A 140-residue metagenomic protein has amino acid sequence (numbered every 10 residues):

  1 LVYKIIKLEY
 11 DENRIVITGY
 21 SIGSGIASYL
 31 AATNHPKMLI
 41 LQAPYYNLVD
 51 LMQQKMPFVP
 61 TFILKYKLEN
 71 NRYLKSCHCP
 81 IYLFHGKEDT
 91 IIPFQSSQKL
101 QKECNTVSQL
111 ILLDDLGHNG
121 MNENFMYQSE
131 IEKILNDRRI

Functional and structural regions predicted by a protein language model:
L1-E9, R72: Alpha/beta-hydrolase active-site loop
Y10-S21: Alpha/beta-hydrolase fold nucleophile elbow
S24-C79, F125: Hydrolase active-site cap/lid region
N70, C79, P93-K102, Y127: Short alpha-helix in the alpha/beta-hydrolase fold that links the catalytic acid
S76-H78, Y82-D89: Short beta-strand/loop motif that positions the catalytic acidic residue of the alpha/beta-hydrolase fold
I91, L116-Q128: Catalytic histidine-centered segment of alpha/beta-hydrolase-like enzymes
Q98-N119: Catalytic histidine neighborhood in serine/cysteine hydrolases with alpha/beta-hydrolase-type architecture
N124-I140: Catalytic active-site module of serine/aspartate enzymes centered on a nucleophile-bearing elbow/loop
